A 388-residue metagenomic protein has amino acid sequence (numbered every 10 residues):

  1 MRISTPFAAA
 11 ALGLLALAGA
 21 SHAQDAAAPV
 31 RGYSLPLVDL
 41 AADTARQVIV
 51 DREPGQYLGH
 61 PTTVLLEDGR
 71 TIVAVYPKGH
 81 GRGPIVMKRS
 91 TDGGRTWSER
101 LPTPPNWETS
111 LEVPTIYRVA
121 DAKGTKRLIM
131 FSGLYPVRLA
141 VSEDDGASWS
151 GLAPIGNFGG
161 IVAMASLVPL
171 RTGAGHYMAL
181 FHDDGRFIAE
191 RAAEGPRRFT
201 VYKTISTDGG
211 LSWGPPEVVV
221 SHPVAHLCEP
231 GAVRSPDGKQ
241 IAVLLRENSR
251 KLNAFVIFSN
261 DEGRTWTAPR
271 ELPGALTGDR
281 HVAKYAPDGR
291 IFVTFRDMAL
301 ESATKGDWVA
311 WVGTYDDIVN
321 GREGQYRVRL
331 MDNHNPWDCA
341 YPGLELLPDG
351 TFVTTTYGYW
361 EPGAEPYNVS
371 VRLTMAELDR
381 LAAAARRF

Functional and structural regions predicted by a protein language model:
M1-T5: Positively charged n-region of N-terminal signal peptides that target proteins for export
A8-A18: Bacterial N-terminal signal peptides
A20-H22: Sec/Tat signal peptide C-region and signal peptidase I cleavage site
Q24-F388: Asp-box/BNR beta-propeller blade signature and adjacent active/binding-site loops in extracellular glycan-interacting
